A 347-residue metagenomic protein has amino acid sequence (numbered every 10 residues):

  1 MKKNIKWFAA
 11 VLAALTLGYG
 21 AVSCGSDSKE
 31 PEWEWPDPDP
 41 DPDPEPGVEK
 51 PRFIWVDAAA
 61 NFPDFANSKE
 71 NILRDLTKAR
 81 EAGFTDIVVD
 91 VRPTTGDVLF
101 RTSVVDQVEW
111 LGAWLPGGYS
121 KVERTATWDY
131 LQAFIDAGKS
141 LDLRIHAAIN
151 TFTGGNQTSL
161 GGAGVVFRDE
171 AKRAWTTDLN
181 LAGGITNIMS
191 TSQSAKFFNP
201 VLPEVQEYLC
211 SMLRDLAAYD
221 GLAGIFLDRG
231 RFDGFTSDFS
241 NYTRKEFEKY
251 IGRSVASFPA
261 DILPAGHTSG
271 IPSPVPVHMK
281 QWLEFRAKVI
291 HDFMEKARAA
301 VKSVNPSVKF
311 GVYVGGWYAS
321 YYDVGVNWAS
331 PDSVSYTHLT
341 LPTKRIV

Functional and structural regions predicted by a protein language model:
L15-E49: Bacterial Sec-dependent N-terminal signal peptides
E49-R52, N61-A66, F152-D215: Active-site-adjacent "subsite" loops/lids of carbohydrate-active enzymes
A58-F65, V108-T127, Q193-E207, H278-I290: The substrate-binding groove and active-site-proximal loops of carbohydrate-active enzymes, especially glycoside
F84-T125: Aromatic-lined carbohydrate-binding/catalytic grooves of carbohydrate-active enzymes
L99-L111, G154-I188, G230-S269, G325-P331: Aromatic- and acidic-residue-enriched segments that line the glycan-binding/catalytic groove of carbohydrate-active
Y219, Y250-F310: Active-site neighborhood of glycoside hydrolase catalytic domains
K309-L339: Substrate-binding cleft/loops of secretory-pathway carbohydrate-active enzymes
H338-V347: Single conserved hydrophobic/aromatic residue that forms the stacking wall/gate of nucleotide- or nucleobase-binding
